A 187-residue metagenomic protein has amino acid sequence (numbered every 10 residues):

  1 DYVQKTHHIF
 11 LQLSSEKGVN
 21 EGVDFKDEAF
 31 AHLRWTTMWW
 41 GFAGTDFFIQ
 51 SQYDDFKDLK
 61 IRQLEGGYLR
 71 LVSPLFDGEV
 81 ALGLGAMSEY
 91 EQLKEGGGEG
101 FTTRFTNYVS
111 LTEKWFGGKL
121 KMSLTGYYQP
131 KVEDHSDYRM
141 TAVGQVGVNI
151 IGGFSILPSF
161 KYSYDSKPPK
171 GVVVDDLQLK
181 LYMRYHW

Functional and structural regions predicted by a protein language model:
D1-V3, H32-T36, Q50, R70-V72 (+3 more regions): Transmembrane beta-barrel domains of outer membrane proteins
V3, V19-K26, Y53-I61, K94-E99 (+2 more regions): Solvent-exposed loop/turn segments connecting transmembrane beta-strands in outer-membrane beta-barrel proteins
V3-L11, G41-F47, F76-V80, K114-M122 (+2 more regions): Repeated loop/turn-to-beta-strand initiation elements of outer-membrane beta-barrel proteins
Q4, S15-V19, I49-D55, L71 (+6 more regions): Transmembrane beta-strands of outer-membrane beta-barrel pores
L11-K17, A31, F47-S51, G67 (+4 more regions): Transmembrane beta-barrel strands of outer-membrane/channel proteins
T37, G41-D55, L59-E89: Gram-negative (and chloroplast) outer-membrane scaffold detector with strong preference for beta-barrel transmembrane
G66, R70, E79-P130: Detector for outer-membrane/organellar transmembrane beta-barrel domains, recognizing the amphipathic beta-strand
D175-W187: Outer-membrane beta-barrel "beta-signal"
